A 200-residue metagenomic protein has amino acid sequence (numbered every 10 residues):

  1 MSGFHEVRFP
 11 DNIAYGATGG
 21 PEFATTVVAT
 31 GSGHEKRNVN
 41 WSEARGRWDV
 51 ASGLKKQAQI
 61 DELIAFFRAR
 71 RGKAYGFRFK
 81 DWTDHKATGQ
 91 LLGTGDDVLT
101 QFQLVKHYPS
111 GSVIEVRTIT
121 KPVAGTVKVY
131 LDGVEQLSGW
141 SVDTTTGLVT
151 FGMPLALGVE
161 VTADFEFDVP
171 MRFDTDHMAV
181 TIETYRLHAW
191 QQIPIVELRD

Functional and structural regions predicted by a protein language model:
M1-Y75, V169-H188: Solvent-exposed edge beta-strands and adjacent loop segments that serve as assembly or binding interfaces
R37-N38, Q90-L91, T150-M153: Beta-strand-rich interaction surfaces with strong enrichment in secreted/lumenal proteins
S42-E43, T94-V98, S141-T146: Short, ordered beta-strand-loop transition motifs
R47, A124-K128, G158-E160: Exposed beta-strand and adjacent loop surfaces of beta-rich binding modules that mediate intermolecular recognition
L54, V105-P109, T150-L157, R199: Secondary-structure transition/turn motif
I64-G139, E166-D200: Extended beta-strand solenoid/passenger and fiber regions
V134-V159: A surface-exposed beta-strand-loop module
G152-F173: Small/polar beta-strand repeat architecture
